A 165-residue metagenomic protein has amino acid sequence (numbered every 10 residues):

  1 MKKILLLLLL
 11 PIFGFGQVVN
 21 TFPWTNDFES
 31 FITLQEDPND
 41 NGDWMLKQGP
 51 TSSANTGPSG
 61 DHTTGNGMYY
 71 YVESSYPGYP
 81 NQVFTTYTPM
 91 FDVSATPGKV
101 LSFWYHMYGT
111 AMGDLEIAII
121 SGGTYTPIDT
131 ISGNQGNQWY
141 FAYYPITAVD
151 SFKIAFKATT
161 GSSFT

Functional and structural regions predicted by a protein language model:
M1-F22: Bacterial Sec-dependent N-terminal signal peptides
F15, T64, G161-T165: Short, intrinsically disordered, charge-balanced linker/junction segments flanking boundaries in proteins
V18-P77: Extracellular glycan-recognition surfaces and repeat-rich motifs
F28, T86-M107, L115, D150-T160: Extracellular beta-strand-rich recognition modules
D61, M107-G109: Extracellular acidic, Ser/Thr/Pro-rich low-complexity tracts
Y71-F84, S132-G136: Extracellular beta-rich ligand/substrate-recognition surface
T110, T124-T165: Terminal, low-complexity interaction segments
D114-G122: Short, surface-exposed beta-strand/strand-loop-strand elements in extracellular ectodomains
